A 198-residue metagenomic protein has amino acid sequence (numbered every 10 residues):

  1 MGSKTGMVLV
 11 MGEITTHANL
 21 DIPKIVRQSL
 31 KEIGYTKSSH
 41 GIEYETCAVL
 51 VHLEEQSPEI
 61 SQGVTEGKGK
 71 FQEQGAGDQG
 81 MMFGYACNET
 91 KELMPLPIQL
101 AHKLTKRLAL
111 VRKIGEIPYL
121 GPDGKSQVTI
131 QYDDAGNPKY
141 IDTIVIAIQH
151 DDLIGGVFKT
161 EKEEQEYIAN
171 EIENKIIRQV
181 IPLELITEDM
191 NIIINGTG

Functional and structural regions predicted by a protein language model:
M1-T16: Short, charge-patterned binding micro-sites
T5-M7, K24, S29-G198: Glycine-rich, mobile lid/loop segments that gate access to catalytic sites or pores
I14-R27: Short, structured active-site "lid" loops
